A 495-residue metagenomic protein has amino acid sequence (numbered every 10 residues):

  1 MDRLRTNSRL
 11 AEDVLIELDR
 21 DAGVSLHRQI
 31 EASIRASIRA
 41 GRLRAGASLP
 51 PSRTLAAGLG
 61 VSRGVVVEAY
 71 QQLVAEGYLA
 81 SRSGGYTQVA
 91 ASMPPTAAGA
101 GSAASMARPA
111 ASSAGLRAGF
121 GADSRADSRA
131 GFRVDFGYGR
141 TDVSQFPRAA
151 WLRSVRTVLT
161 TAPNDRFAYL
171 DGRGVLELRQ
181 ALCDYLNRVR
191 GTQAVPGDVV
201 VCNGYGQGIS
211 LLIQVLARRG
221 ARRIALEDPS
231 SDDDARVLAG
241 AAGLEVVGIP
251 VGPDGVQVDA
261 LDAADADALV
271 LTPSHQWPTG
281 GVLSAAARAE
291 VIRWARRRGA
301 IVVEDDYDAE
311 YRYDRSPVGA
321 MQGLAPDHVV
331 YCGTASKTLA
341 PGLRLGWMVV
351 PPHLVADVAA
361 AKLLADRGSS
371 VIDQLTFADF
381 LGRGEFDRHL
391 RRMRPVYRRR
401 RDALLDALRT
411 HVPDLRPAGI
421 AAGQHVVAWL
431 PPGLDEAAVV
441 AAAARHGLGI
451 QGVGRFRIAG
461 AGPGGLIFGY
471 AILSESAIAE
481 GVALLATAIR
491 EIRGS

Functional and structural regions predicted by a protein language model:
M1-V158, R219, A359, L363-S370 (+9 more regions): N-terminal basic, amphipathic alpha-helical segments
G139-T141, P273-W277, K337, L473: Short glycine-rich anion-binding loops that position phosphate/pyrophosphate groups of nucleotides and phosphorylated
W151, G323-D357, S369-I372: Active-site PLP attachment segment
V155, T160-R298, E310-L324, H328-V330 (+2 more regions): Conserved core of the PLP fold type I
E245-V246, V302, G449-I450: Hydrophobic beta-strand scaffold residues
H328, I450-Q451: Flexible, Gly/Pro-enriched loop and linker segments at secondary-structure and domain junctions
R455-A461: AMP-binding (ANL) adenylation modules
